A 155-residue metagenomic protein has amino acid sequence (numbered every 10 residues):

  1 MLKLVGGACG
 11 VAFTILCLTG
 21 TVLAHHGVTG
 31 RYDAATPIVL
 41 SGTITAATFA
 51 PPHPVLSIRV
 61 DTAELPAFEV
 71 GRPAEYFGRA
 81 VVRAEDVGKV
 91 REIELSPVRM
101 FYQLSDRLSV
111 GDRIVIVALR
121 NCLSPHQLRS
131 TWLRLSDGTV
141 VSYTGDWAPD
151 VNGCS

Functional and structural regions predicted by a protein language model:
A8-T21: Bacterial N-terminal signal peptides
V22-P37: Short boundary/loop segments of OB/S1/cold-shock single-stranded nucleic-acid-binding domains
G42-I44: Conserved hydrophobic positions within beta-strands
A50-A63: Short aromatic-glycine-enriched beta-strand elements
R83-L104: Beta-strand/loop nucleic-acid-binding surfaces
M100-I116: Short nucleic-acid-contacting surface segments enriched for D/E, G, S/T with interspersed K/R
N121-A148: OB-fold/S1-family single-stranded nucleic acid-binding modules
A148-S155: Glycine- and charge-enriched low-complexity intrinsically disordered segments
